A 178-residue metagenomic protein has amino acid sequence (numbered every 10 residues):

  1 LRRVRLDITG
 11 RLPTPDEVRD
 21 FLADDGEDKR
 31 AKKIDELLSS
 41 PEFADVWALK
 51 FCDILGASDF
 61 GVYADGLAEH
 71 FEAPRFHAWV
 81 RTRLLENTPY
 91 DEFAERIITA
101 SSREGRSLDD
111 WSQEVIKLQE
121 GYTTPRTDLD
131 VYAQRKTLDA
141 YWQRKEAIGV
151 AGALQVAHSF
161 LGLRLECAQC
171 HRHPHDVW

Functional and structural regions predicted by a protein language model:
L1-W178: Short, structured secondary-structure elements that scaffold catalytic or ligand/cofactor-binding regions
